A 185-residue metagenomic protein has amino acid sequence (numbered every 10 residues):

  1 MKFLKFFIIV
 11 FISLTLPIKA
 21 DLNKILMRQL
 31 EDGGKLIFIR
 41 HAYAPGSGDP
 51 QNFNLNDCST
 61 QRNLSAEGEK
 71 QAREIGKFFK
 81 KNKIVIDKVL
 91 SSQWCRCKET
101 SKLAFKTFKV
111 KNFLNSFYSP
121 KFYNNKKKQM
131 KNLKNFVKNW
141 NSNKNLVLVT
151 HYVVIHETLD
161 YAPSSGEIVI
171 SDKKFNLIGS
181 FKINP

Functional and structural regions predicted by a protein language model:
F3-L14: Sec-dependent N-terminal signal peptides
L16-A20: Sec/Tat signal peptide C-region and signal peptidase I cleavage site
D21-K121, Y161-P185: Active-site-proximal alpha-helix that buttresses catalytic centers in soluble enzyme cores
G34-L36, S142-T150: Generic beta-sheet signal
F78-K81, N135-N139: A generic secondary-structure signal
F113-Y123, M130, K134-V137: All-alpha RGS (Regulator of G-protein Signaling) helical domain and cognate RGS-like helical scaffolds
K138-K144, K173: A short, structured loop/turn motif at beta-sheet edges
